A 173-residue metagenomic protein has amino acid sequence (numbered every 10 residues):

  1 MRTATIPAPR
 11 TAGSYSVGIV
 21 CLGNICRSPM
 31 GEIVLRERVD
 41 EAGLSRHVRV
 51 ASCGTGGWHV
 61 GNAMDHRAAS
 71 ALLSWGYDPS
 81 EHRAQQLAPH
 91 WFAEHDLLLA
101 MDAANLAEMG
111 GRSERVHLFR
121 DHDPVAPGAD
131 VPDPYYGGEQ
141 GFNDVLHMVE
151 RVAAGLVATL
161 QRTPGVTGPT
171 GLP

Functional and structural regions predicted by a protein language model:
R2-A93, A158-L172: Conserved active-site segments centered on acidic
R2-T5, L97, A103-P173: Phosphate-binding/catalytic loops
P29, D102-A103: Alpha-helix N-cap/helix-start capping motif
